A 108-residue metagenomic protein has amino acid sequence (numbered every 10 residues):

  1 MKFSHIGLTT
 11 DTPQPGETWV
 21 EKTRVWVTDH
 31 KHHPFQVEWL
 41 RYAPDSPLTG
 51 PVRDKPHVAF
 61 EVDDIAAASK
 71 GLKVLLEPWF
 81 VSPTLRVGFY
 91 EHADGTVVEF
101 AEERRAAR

Functional and structural regions predicted by a protein language model:
M1-L48, K73-R108: Vicinal oxygen chelate
P51-F80: Mid-chain, well-packed structural core segment of small domains
